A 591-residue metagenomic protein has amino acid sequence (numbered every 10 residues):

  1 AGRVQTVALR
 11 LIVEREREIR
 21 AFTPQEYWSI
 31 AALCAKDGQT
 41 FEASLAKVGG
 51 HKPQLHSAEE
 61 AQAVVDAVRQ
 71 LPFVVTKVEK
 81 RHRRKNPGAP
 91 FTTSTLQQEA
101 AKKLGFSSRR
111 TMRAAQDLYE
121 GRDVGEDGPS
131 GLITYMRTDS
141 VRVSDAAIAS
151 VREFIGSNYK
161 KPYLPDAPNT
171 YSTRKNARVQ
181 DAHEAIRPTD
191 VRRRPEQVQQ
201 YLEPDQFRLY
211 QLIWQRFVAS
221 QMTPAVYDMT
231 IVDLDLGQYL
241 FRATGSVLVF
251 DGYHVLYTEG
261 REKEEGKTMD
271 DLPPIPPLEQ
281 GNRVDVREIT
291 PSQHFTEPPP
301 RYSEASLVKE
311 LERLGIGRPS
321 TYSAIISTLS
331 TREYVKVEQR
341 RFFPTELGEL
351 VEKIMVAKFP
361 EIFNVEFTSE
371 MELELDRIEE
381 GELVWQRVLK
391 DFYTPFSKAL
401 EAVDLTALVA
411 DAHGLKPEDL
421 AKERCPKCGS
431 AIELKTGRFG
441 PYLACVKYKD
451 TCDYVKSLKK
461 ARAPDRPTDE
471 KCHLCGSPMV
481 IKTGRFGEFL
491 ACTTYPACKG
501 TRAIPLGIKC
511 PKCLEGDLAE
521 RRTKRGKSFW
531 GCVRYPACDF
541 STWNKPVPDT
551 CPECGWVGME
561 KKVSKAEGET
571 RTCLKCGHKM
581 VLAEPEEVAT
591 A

Functional and structural regions predicted by a protein language model:
A1-H82, Q116, R187-V247: Phosphate-backbone binding and catalysis cores of DNA-processing enzymes
A61, D139-A591: Basic, low-complexity terminal or inter-domain segments flanking catalytic cores
Q70-N86, Q98, E288-H294: Positively charged, polyanion-binding regions of nucleic-acid-associated proteins
V75-V78, P87-A100, D127-Y135, P298-E310: Short acidic, hydrophobic short linear motifs in intrinsically disordered regions
L96, L118, L329: Calcium-regulated, polybasic anionic-phospholipid
E99, K103-S107: A conserved hydrophobic secondary-structure block that centers on an alpha-helix together with its immediately flanking
M112-Q116, I326-S327: Short, hydrophobic-biased segments on the C-terminal half of alpha helices that form "recognition helices"
Y119-T134, R332-R341: A short, conserved structural fragment
